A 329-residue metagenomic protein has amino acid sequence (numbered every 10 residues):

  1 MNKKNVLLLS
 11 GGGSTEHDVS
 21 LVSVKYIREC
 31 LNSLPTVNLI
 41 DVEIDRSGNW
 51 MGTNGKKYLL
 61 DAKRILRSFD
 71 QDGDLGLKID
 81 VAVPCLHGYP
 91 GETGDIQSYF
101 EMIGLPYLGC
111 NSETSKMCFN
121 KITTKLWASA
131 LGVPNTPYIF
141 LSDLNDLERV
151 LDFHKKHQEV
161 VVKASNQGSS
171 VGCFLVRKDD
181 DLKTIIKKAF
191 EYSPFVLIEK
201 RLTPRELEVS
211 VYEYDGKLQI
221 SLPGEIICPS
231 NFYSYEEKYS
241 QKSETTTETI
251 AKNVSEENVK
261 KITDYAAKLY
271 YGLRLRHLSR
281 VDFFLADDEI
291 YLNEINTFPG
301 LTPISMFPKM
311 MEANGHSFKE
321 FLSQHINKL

Functional and structural regions predicted by a protein language model:
M1-E113, C118-F119, T123, S142-E148: ATP-binding N-terminal substructure of ATP-dependent carboxylate-amine bond-forming enzymes
N2-S10, V22, G76, S115-P204 (+1 more regions): Active-site nucleotide/adenylate-binding loops and adjacent lid/helix of ATP-dependent enzymes
K4, G132, S255-L329: ATP-dependent carboxylate activation and anion-phosphoryl transfer catalytic cores that bind Mg-ATP to form
L39, H157, S193-F195, R276-R280: Short secondary-structure junction motifs
L39, P106-Y107, N135, V160 (+1 more regions): Hydrophobic beta-strand scaffold residues
K56-L60, L126-W127, H154-K156, D215-G216: Short, hinge-like loop/turn segments at secondary-structure boundaries
R177-D264, L285-Y291: Phosphate-binding site of ATP-dependent enzymes
